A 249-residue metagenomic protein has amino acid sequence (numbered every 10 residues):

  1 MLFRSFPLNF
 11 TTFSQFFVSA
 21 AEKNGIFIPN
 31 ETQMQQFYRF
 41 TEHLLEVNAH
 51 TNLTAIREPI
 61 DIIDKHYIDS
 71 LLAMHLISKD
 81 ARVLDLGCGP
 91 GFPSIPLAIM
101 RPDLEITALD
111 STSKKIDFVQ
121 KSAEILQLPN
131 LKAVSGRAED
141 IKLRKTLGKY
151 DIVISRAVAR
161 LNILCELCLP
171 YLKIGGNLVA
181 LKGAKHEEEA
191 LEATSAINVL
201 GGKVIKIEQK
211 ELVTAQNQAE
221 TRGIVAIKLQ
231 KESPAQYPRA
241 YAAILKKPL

Functional and structural regions predicted by a protein language model:
M1-L2: Short, small-residue-biased leader/transition segments that mark boundaries at the very start of proteins
F27-S78: Conserved AdoMet
L71-E166: Conserved SAM/SAH cofactor-binding pocket of Class I
K115-D117, H186, A190: Short alpha-helix immediately C-terminal to the canonical SAM-binding loop
L172-K173: Helix-to-beta-strand junctions that scaffold the AdoMet/dcAdoMet cofactor pocket in Class I SAM-dependent enzymes
G176: Glycine-centered, small-residue-biased loops immediately flanking beta-strands in adenine/cofactor-binding cores
L181-K185: Short strand-turn motif at the edge of the Rossmann-like AdoMet-binding core
L191-L249: SAM/dcSAM-binding transferase cores
